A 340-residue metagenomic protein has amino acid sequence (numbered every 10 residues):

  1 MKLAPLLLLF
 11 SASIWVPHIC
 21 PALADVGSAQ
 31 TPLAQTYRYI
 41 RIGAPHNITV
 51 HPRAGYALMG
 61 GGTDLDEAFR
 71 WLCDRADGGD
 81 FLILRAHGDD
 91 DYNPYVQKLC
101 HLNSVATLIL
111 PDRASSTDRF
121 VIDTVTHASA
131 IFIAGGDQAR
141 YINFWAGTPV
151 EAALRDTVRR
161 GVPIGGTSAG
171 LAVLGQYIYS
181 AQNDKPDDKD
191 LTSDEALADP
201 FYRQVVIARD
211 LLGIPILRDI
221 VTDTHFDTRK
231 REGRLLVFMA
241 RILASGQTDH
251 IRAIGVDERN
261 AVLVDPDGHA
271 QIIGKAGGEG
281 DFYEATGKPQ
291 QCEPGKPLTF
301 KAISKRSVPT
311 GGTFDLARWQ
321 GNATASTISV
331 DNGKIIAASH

Functional and structural regions predicted by a protein language model:
P5-P21: Bacterial N-terminal signal peptides
D25-G78, L99, S180, K185-H340: C-terminal and late-domain segments of enzyme folds
L58, A130-A134: Structural motif
F81-H87: Short internal beta-strands
G88-H127: Portal/gating segments that form or line small-molecule/metal binding sites
T124, G147-G161: Catalytic-core regions built around general acid/base machinery
A134-G135, T157-I178: Catalytic nucleophile loop
Q138-T148: Glycine/threonine-rich flexible loop motifs
